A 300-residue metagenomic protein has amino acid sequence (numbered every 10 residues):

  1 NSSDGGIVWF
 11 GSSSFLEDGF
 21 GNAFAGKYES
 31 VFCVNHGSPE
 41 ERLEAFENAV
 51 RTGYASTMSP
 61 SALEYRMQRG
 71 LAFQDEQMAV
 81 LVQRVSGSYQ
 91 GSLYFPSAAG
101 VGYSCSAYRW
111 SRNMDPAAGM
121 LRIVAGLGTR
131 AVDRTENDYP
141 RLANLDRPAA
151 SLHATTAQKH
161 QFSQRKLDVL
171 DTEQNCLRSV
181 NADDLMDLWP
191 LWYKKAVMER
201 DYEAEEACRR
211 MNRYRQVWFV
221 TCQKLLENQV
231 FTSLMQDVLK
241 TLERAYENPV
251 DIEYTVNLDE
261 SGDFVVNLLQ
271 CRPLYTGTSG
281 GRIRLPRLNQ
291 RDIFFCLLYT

Functional and structural regions predicted by a protein language model:
N1-L298: Conserved mixed alpha/beta core segments that line enzyme active sites in large multi-domain catalysts
